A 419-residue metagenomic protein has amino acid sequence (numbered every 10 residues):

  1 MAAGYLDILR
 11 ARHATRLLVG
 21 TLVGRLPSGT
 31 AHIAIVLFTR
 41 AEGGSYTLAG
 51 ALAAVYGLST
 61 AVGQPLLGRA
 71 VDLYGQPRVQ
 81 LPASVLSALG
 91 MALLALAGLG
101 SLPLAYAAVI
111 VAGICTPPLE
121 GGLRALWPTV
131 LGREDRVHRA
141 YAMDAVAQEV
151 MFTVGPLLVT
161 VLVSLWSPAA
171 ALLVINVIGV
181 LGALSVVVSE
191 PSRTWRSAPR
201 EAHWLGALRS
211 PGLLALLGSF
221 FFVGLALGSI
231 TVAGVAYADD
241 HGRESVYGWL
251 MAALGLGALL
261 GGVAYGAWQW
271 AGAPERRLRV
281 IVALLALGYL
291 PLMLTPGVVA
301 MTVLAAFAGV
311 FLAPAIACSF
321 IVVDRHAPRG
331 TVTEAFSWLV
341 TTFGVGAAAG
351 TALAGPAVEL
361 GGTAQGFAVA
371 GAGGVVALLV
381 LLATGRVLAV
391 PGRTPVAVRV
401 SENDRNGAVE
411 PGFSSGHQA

Functional and structural regions predicted by a protein language model:
A2-A61, A207-A252: Helix-loop boundary and gating motifs at the non-cytosolic
L22, L102-L119, F221, M301-P314: Hydrophobic core of transmembrane alpha-helices in multi-pass small-molecule transporters, especially MFS/SLC-type
V62-Q76, V163, L260-P274, V358: Helix-to-loop junctions at the C-terminal end of transmembrane segments in multipass secondary transporters
V85-G100, L284-P296: C-terminal ends and interior cores of transmembrane alpha-helices in multi-pass membrane transporters/permeases
A108-V150: Cytoplasmic helix-loop-helix junction between adjacent transmembrane helices in 12-TM secondary transporters
P117-L131, G234, P314-A327: Intracellular juxtamembrane helix-capping segments at the cytosolic ends of symmetry-related transmembrane helices
E275-S319: C-terminal transmembrane helical hairpin of 12-TM major facilitator-type secondary transporters
G330-T363: A late C-terminal transmembrane helix in Major Facilitator Superfamily
